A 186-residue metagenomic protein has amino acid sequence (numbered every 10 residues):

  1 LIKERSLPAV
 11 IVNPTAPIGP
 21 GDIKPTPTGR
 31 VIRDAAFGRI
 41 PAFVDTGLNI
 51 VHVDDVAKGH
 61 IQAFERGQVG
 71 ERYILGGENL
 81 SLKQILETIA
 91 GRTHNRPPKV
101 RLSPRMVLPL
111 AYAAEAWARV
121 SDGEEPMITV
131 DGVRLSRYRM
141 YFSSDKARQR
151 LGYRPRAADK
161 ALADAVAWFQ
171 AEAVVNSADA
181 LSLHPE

Functional and structural regions predicted by a protein language model:
L1-S6, I11: Glycine-/Pro-rich loop/turn segments that contact NAD(P) or position catalytic residues in Rossmann-like domains
R5-L7, G19-R30, A63-Y73, N95-P97: Glycine/proline-rich active-site loop of Rossmann-fold NAD(P)-dependent oxidoreductases
N13-T15: Conserved SDR Rossmann-fold cofactor-binding beta-strand/turn motif
P17-G19, L80: Conserved sequence/active-site signature of Rossmann-fold short-chain dehydrogenase/reductase
R30-V51, D55, G67: A conserved pocket-lining segment of Rossmann-fold NAD(P)-dependent short-chain dehydrogenase/reductase
V51-D54, L80, R156: Residue-level signal for the nucleotide or nucleotide-sugar donor/cofactor binding architecture
G59-M127, K160-E186: Mid/C-terminal beta-alpha module of Rossmann-like enzyme folds, strongest in SDR-family dehydrogenases/epimerases
E87, A114-G152: Conserved C-terminal active-site "lid" loop/helix of NAD(P)H-dependent oxidoreductases that clamps the redox cofactor
